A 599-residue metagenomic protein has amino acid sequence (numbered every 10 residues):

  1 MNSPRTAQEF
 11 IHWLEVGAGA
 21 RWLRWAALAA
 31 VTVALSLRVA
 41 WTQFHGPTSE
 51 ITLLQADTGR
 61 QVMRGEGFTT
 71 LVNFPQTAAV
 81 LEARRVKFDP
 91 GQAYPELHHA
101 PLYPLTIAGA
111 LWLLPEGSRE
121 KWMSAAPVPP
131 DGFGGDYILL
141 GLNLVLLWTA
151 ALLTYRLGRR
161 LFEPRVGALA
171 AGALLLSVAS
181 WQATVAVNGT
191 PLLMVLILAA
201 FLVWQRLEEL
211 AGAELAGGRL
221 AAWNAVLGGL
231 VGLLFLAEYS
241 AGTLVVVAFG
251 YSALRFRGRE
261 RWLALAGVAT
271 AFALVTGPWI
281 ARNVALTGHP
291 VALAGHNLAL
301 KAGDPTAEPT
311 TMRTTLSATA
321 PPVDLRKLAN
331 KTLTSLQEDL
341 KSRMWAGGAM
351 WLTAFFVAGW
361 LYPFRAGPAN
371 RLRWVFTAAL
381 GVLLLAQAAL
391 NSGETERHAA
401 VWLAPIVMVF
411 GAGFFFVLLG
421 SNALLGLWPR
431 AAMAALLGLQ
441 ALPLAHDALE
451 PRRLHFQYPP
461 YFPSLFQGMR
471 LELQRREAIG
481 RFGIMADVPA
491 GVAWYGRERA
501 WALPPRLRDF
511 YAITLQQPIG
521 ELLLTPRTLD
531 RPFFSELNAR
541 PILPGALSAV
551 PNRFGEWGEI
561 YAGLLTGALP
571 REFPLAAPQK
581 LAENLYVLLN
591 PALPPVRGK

Functional and structural regions predicted by a protein language model:
R5, E9, E208-L210, T243-A273 (+1 more regions): Perimembrane helix-loop-helix junctions
R24-V31, R165, G172, L220-G229 (+5 more regions): Signature aromatic-anchored transmembrane alpha helix within multi-pass, membrane-resident enzymes that catalyze glycan
A29, L169-A170, L174, V226-V231 (+4 more regions): Transmembrane alpha-helix segments characteristic of polytopic inner-membrane glycan-assembly/cell-envelope
Q43, R430-G491, P504, P526: Membrane-embedded, lumen/periplasm-facing catalytic core of multi-pass transferases that use lipid-linked donors
S118-F133, T149-L176, M194-V195, L424-R430 (+1 more regions): Transmembrane-helix signature of polytopic, membrane-embedded enzymes that assemble or transfer cell-envelope glycans
I138-T149, L169-L176, S180-L207, A211 (+2 more regions): Multi-pass, polyprenyl lipid-linked donor-dependent membrane glycosyltransferases
T154, F249, A253, L333-R373 (+3 more regions): Hydrophobic, aromatic-rich transmembrane alpha-helices and their immediate juxtamembrane boundary segments
A183-T184, T190-M194, L234-A237, T243 (+3 more regions): Hydrophobic/aromatic-rich transmembrane helices and adjacent perimembrane loops
